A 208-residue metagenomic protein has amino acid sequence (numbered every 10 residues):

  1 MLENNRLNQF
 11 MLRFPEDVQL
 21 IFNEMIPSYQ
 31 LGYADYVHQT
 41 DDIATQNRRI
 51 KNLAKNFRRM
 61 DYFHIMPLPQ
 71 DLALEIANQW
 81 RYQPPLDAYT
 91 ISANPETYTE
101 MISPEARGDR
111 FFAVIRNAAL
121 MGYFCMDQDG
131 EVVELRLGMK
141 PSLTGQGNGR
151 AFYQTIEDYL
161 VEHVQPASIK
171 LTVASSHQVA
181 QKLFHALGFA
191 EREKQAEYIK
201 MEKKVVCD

Functional and structural regions predicted by a protein language model:
M1-F63: Charge-dense, helix-prone N-terminal extensions
N52, E75-N78, A151, T155: Alpha-helical elements of Rossmann-like donor-binding domains used by nucleotide-donor carbohydrate transfer enzymes
Y62-F63, P67-R136, K140-S142, Y159 (+1 more regions): Acetyl-CoA-dependent GNAT
D127, R136, K170-T172, R192: Solvent-exposed beta-strand sheet faces enriched in polar/charged residues
M139, G145-Y159, K182, A186: Conserved acetyl-CoA-binding loop-helix of GNAT-fold acetyltransferases
K170-Q181, Y198-I199: Conserved beta-strand-loop-alpha-helix junction that forms the acyl-donor binding cleft
H185-Q195: Conserved acetyl-CoA-binding loop of GNAT-fold acetyltransferases
E197-D208: Terminal substrate-recognition subdomain of acyl/acetyltransferases
